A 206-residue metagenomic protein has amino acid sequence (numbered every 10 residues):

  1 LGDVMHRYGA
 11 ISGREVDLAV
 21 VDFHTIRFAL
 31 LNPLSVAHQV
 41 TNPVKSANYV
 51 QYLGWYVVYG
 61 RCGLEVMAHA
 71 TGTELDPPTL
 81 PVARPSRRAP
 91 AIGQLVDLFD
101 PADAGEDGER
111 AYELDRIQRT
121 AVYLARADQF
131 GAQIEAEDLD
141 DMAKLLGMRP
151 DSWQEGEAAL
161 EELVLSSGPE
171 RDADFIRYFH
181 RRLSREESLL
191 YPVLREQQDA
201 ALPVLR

Functional and structural regions predicted by a protein language model:
G2-R7: Amphipathic alpha-helical packing segments from all-alpha helical-bundle domains
I11, Q51-M67, L139-D151: Short, mixed-charge aromatic SLiMs
G13-V16, G72-V82, D100-A104: Short, charged, low-complexity loops and linkers
E15-I26: All-alpha amphipathic helical-bundle segments outside canonical DNA-binding/catalytic cores that form hydrophobic
H24-S35: Hydrophobic alpha-helical segments that form the core of small-molecule binding pockets and/or dimer interfaces
L34-P90: ATP/Mg2+ or Mg2+-diphosphate-binding catalytic cores that bind nucleotide phosphates or diphosphates via glycine-rich
R88-R119, R126-R206: C-terminal amphipathic alpha-helical interaction region
